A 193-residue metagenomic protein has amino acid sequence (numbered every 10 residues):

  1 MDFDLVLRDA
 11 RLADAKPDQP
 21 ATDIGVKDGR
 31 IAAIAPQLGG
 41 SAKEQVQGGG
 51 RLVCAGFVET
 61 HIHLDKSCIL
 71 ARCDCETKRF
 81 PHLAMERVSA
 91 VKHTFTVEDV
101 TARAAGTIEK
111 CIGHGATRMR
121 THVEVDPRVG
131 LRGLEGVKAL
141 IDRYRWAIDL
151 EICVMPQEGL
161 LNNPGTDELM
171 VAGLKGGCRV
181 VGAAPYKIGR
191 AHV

Functional and structural regions predicted by a protein language model:
M1-S41: N-terminal metal-binding scaffold of metallo-dependent hydrolase/deaminase domains
D2-R8, G39-H82, A105: Replace "His-x-His-based motif
A10, I24, G29, G50 (+3 more regions): Divalent metal-coordination and catalytic microenvironments
A55, T60, E86-P127: Hydrophobic alpha-helical hairpins/lids featuring a short glycine-rich hinge
C68-V100, A172, G177-V180: Active-site gating loops and adjacent loop-to-helix segments of metal-dependent hydrolytic enzymes
V91-T94, T121-R190: Metal-coordinating catalytic core of metallo-dependent amide/deamination hydrolases
